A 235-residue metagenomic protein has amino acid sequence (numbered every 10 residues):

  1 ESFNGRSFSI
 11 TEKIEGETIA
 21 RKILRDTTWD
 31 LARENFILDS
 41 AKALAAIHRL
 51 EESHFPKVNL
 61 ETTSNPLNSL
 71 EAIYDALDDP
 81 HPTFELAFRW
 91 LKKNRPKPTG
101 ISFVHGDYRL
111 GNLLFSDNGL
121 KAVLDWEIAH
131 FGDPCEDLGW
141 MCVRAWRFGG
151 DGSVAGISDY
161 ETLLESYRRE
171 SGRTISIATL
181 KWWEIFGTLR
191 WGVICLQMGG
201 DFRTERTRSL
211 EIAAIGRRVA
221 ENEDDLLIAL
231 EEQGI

Functional and structural regions predicted by a protein language model:
E1-P98, G119: ATP-binding pocket architecture of kinase catalytic cores
T18, F55, L113, F131-D133 (+1 more regions): Conserved protein kinase catalytic core
A32-F36, G100, D159, S176-T179: Conserved acidic
F36-S40, P66, P80-T83, D107 (+5 more regions): An acidic site on a long C-lobe helix of protein kinase domains
I47, R89-C142: Active-site acidic catalytic loop and adjacent metal/ATP-binding pocket of ATP-dependent phosphoryl transfer enzymes
V58, T174-F186: All-alpha amphipathic helical-bundle segments outside canonical DNA-binding/catalytic cores that form hydrophobic
E136-R173, F186-E205: Active-site activation/catalytic loop segments of kinase-like enzymes and analogous catalytic loops in related
A213-I235: Regulatory N- and C-terminal appendages and interdomain linkers associated with kinase/kinase-like NTP transferase
